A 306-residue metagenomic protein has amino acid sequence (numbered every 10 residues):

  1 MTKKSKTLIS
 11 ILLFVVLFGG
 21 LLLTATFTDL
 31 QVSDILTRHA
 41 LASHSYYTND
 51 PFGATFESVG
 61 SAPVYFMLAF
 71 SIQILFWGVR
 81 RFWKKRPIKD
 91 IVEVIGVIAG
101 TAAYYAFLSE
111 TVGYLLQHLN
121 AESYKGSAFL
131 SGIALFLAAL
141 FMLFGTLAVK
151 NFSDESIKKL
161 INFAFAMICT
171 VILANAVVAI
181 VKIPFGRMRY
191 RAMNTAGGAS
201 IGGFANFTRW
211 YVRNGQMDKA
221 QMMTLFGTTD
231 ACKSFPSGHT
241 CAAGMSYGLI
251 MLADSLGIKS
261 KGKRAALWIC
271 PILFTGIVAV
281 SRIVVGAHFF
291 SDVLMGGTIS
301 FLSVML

Functional and structural regions predicted by a protein language model:
T2-L135, P184-Y190: N-terminal transmembrane-helix/juxtamembrane module of multi-pass inner/ER membrane proteins
T2-V15, L137-F141, R209-L306: Membrane-embedded catalytic cores of phosphoryl/pyrophosphoryl-handling enzymes
T26, I72-K85, L143-E155, M251-G257 (+1 more regions): Structural signal for the C-terminal ends of transmembrane alpha-helices and the immediately following loop
T26, N175-A179, I183, F301-M305: Transmembrane alpha-helical segments of multi-pass membrane transport proteins and ion-pumping complexes
S33-G53, T195-C232, G276: Extracytosolic (periplasmic/ER-lumenal) interhelical loops and adjacent juxtamembrane/interface segments of multi-pass
A62-W77, G132-A148, G244-G248, T298-L306: Hydrophobic cores of alpha-helical transmembrane segments in multi-pass inner/ER membrane proteins, independent
R86, D90, N151-P184, R191-M193 (+1 more regions): Interfacial segments of alpha-helical transmembrane regions
A121-A166, G227-D230: Intrinsically disordered, low-complexity acidic Ser/Thr-rich regulatory segments
